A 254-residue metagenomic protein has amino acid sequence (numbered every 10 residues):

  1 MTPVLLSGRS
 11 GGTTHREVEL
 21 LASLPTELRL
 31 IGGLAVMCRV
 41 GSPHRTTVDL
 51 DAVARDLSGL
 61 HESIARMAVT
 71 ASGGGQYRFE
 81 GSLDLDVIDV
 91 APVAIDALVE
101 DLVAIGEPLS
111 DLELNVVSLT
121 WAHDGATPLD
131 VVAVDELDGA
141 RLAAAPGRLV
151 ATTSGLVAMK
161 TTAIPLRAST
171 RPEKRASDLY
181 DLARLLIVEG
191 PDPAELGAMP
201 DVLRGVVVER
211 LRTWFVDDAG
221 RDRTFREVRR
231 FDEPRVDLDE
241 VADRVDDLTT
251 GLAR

Functional and structural regions predicted by a protein language model:
M1-R254: Compositionally biased terminal segments of proteins
